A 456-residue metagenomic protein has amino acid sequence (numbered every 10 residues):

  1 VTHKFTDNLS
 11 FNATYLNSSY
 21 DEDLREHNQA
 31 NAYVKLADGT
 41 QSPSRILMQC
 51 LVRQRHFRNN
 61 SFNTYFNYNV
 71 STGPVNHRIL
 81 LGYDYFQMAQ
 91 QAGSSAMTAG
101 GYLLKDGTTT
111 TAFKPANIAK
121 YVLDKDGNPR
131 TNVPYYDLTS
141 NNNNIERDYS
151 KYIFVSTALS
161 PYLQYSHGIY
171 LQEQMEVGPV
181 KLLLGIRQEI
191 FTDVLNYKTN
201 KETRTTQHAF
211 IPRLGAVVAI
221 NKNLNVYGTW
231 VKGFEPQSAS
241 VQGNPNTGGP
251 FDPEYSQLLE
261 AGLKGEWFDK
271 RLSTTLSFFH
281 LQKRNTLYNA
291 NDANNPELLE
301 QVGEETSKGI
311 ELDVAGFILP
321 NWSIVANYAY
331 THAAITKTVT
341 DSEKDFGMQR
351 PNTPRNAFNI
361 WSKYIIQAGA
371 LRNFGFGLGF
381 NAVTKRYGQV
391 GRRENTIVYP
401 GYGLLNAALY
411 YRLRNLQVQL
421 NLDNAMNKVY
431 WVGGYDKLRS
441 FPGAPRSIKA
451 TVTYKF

Functional and structural regions predicted by a protein language model:
V1-N69, Q164-N196, A209-A219, L224-E235 (+2 more regions): Surface-exposed extracellular loop regions of Gram-negative outer-membrane beta-barrel proteins
K4-L16, Y20-N28, Y227, P253-F317 (+2 more regions): Membrane-embedded beta-barrel scaffold of Gram-negative outer-membrane proteins
T6-N8, N67, S71-P74, V177-V180 (+10 more regions): Outer-membrane beta-barrel channels and translocator barrels
F11-A13, H77-L81, L182-L184, V226 (+7 more regions): Transmembrane beta-strands of outer-membrane beta-barrel proteins
N17-L24, Y68-V70, Y83-A89, V177-P179 (+11 more regions): Transmembrane beta-strands of outer-membrane beta-barrel pores
N76-L80, D84-M88, S95, A158-K283 (+2 more regions): Structural signature of Gram-negative outer-membrane beta-barrels, strongest in the C-terminal barrel of TonB-dependent
H280-Q282, Q301-V390, T451-K455: Gram-negative outer-membrane beta-barrel transporters
I324, N381-G391, Y410-F456: C-terminal beta-signal and adjacent terminal beta-strands/loops of Gram-negative outer-membrane beta-barrel proteins
